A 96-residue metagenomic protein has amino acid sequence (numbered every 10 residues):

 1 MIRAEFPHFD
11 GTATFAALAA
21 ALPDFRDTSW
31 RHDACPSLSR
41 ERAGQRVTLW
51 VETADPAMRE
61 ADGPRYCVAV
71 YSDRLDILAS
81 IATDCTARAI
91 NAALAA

Functional and structural regions predicted by a protein language model:
M1-A4, A92-A96: Short intrinsically disordered terminal tails
M1-R46: Negatively charged, low-complexity tracts enriched in Asp/Glu with abundant Ser/Thr
T14-A17, C85-A93: Serine/threonine-biased, Pro/acidic-interspersed low-complexity stretches characteristic of secreted/cell-surface
A21-D24, D73-D76, A95-A96: Structural alpha-beta junctions
Q45-C85: Intrinsically disordered, low-complexity regulatory segments enriched in Ser/Thr/Pro and charged residues
